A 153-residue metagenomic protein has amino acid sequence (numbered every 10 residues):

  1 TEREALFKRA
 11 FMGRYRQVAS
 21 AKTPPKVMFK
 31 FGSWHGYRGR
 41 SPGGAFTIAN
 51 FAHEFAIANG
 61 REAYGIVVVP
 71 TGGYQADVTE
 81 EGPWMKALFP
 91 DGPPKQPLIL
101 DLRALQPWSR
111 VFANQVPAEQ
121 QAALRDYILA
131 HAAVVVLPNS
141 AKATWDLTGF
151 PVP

Functional and structural regions predicted by a protein language model:
T1-K22, K26-W34: A substrate-binding/cap region within the structured catalytic cores of diverse enzymes
Y37-P153: C-terminal regions of proteins
